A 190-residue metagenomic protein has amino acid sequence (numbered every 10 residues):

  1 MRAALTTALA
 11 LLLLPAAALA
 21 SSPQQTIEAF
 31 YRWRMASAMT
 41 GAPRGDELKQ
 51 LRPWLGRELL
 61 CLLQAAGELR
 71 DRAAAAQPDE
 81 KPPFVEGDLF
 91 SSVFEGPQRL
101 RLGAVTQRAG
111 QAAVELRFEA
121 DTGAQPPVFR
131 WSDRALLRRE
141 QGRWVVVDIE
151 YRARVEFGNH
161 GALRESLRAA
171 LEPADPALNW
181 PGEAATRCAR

Functional and structural regions predicted by a protein language model:
M1-A8: Bacterial N-terminal signal peptides that target proteins for export
L13-A17: N-terminal signal peptide c-region/cleavage motif recognized by signal peptidases
L19-Q25, R134-R138: N-terminal helix-cap/turn-to-beta initiation motif at the start of protein domains
S21-K81: Core segments of small alpha/beta cavity-forming domains
G56-V128, A184-R190: Surface-exposed, charged secondary-structure patches
R101-A104, S132-R139: Hydrophobic/aromatic beta-strand elements that line small-molecule binding cavities or substrate pockets in beta-rich
G110-E115, D121-S132, E140, V145-R190: Low-complexity, intrinsically disordered terminal/linker segments enriched in charged and Gly/Pro repeats
